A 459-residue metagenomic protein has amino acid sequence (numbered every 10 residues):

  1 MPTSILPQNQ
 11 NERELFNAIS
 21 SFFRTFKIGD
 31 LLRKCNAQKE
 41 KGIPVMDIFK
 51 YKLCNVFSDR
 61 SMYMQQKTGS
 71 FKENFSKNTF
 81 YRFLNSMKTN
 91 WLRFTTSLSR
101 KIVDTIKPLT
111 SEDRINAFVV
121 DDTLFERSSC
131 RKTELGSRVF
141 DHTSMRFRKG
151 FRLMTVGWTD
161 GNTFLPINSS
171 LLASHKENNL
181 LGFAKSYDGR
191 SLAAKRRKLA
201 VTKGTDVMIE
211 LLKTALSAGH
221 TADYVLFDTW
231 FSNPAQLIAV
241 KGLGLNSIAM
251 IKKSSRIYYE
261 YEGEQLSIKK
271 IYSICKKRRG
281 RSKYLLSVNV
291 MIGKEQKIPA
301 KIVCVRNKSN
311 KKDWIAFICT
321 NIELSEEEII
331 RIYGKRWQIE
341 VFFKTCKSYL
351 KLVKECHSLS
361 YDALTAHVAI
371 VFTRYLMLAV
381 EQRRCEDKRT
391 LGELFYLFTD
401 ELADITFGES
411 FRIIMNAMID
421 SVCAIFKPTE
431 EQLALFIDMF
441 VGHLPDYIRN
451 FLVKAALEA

Functional and structural regions predicted by a protein language model:
M1-Q38, F49, T95-L98, D113-R114 (+3 more regions): Single, function-defining residue in the core of a domain
S4-P7, C35-A37, N85-K176: Active-site-proximal, Lys/Arg-enriched surface segment that forms a nucleic-acid-binding/basic interface patch
E40-P44: N-terminal single-stranded DNA-binding subdomain of primase/primase-helicase replication proteins
M46-S58: Short, amphipathic alpha-helical "recognition" segments used to contact nucleic acids or chromatin
Y51-K52, Q65-K67, D121: Short hydrophobic motif
F57-F71: Short, charged amphipathic recognition helices of the HTH superfamily and cognate SANT/SANTA-like modules
G69-F83: Short, basic interhelical loop/turn and adjoining N-cap of the next helix at nucleic-acid- or acidic-partner-contacting
T79-L84, K88, L216, A222: Alpha/propeptide regions of enzymes that mature by internal proteolysis
